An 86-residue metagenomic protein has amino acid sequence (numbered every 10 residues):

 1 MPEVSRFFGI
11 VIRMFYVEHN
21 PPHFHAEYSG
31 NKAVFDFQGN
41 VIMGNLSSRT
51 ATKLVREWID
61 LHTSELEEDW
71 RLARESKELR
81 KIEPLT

Functional and structural regions predicted by a protein language model:
M1-T86: Basic nucleic-acid-binding interfaces
